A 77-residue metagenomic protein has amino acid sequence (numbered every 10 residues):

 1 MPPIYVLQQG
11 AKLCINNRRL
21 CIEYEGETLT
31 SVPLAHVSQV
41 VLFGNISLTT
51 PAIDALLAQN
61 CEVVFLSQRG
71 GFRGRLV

Functional and structural regions predicted by a protein language model:
M1-V77: N-terminal intrinsically disordered, cationic/polar leader segments that include organellar targeting peptides
